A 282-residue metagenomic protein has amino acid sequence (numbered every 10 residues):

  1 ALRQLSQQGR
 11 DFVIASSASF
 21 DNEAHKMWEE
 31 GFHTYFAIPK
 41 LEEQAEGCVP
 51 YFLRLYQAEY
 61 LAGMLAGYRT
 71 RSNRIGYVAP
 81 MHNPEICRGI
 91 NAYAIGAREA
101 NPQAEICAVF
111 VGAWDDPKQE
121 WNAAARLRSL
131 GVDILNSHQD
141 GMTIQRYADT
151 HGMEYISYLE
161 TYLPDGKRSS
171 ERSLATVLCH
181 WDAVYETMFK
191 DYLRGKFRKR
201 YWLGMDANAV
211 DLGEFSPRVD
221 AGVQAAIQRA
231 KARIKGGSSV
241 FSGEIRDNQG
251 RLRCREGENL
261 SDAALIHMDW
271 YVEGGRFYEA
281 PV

Functional and structural regions predicted by a protein language model:
A1-V282: A residue-level marker of the well-folded mature domains of exported/periplasmic proteins
